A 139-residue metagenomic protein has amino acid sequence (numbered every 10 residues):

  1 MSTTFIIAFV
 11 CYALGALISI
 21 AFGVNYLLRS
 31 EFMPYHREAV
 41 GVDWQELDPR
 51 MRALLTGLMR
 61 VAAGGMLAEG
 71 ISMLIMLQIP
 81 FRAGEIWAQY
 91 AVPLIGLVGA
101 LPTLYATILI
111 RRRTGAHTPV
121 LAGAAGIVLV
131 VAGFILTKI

Functional and structural regions predicted by a protein language model:
M1-N25: Long, highly hydrophobic alpha-helical transmembrane signal-anchor segments
L17-R52, T56-L58, I71: Hydrophobic transmembrane helix segments
Y35-H36, E85-P93: Membrane-interfacial loop-to-transmembrane alpha-helix junctions, especially the N-terminal start
G70-Q89: Juxtamembrane helix-break-helix junctions at the cytosolic face of small multi-pass alpha-helical membrane proteins
S72, Q89-T107, A124-V130: Hydrophobic alpha-helical membrane segments
P102-L121, K138-I139: Membrane-helix boundary connector in multi-pass membrane proteins
V128-I139: Membrane-water interface at the C-terminal end of transmembrane alpha helices
